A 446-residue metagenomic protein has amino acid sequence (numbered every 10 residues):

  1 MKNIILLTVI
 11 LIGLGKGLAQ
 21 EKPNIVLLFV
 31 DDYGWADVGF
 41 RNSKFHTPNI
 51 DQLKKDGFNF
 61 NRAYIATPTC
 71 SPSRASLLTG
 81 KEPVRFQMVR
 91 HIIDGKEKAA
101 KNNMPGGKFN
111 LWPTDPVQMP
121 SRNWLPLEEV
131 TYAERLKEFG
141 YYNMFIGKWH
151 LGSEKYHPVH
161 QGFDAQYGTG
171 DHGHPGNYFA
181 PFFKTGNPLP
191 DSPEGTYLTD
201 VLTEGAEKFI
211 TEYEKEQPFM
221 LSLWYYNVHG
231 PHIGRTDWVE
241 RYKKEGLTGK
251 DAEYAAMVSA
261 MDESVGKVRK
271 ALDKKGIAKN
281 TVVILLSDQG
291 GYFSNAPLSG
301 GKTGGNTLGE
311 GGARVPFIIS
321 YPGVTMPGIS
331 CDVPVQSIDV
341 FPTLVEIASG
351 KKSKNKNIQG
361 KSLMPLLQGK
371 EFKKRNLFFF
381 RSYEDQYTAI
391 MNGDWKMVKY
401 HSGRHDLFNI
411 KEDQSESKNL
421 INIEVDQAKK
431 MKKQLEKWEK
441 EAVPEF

Functional and structural regions predicted by a protein language model:
Q20-F58, K418-D426: Active-site-proximal N-terminal segment of extracellular/periplasmic enzymes that hydrolyze or transfer
I25, D31, L136, K148 (+5 more regions): A short aromatic-rich beta-strand->coil structural motif
S43-A75, G80-R85, Y142-M144, D164-G170: Short, structured active-site-proximal loop/turn typified by the sulfatase FGly-forming signature C/S-X-P-X-R
S43-T47, Y64-T69, S121-V130, D191-L202 (+7 more regions): A short beta-strand-to-alpha-helix junction
I92-Y142, W149-F219, Y225-G234, T248 (+1 more regions): Formylglycine-dependent
H157-G162, P231-G234, K270-V324, Q336: Histidine-centered active-site microenvironments of extracellular/periplasmic hydrolases and transferases
T203-T211, V239-T281, K437: A long, amphipathic alpha-helix that forms part of the scaffold/cap immediately adjacent to metal-dependent active
G291-L308, T325-I329, V333-I410, Q427 (+1 more regions): C-terminal cap/loop subdomain of S1 sulfatases and analogous C-terminal strand-loop tails that border
